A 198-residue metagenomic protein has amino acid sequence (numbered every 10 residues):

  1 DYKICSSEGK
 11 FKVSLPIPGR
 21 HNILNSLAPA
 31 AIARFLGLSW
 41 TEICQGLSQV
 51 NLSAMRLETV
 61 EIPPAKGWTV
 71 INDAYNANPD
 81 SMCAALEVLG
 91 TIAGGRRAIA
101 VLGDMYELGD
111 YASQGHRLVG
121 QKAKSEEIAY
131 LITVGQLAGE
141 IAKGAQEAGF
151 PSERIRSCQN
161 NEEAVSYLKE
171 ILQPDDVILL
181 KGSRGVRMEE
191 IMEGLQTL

Functional and structural regions predicted by a protein language model:
D1-S6: Short polybasic amphipathic segments
E8, P18-H21, L27-L198: ATP-dependent carboxylate-amine ligase
G9-V13: Short beta-strand segments
